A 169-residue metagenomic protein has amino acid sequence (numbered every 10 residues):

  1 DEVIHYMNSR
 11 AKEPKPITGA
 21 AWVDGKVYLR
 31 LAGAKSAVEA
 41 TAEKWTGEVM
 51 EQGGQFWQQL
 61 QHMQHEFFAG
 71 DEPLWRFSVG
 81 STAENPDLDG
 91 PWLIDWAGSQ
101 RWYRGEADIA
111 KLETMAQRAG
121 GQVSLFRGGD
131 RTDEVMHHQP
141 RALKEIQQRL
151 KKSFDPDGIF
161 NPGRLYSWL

Functional and structural regions predicted by a protein language model:
D1-D71: C-terminal substrate-binding/cap subdomain adjacent to the FAD-binding core in PCMH-type and related FAD-linked
D24, G47-L169: Conserved glycine-rich FAD pyrophosphate-binding loop
